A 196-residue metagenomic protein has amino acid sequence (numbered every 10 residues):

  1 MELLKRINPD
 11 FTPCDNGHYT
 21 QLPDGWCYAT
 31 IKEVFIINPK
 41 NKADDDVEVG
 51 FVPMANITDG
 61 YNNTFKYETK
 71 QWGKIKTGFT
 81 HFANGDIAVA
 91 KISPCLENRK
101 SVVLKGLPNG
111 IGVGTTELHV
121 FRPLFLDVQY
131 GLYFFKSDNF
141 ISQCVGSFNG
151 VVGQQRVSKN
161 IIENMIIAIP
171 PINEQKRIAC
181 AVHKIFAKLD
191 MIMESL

Functional and structural regions predicted by a protein language model:
M1-P9: Extended, domain-scale alpha-helical bundle/helix-rich regions
F11-N41, A168, I172-C180, F186-L196: Non-catalytic DNA-recognition/assembly elements of restriction-modification systems
C14-D15, K32-A43, V52-I87: Sequence-specific dsDNA recognition surfaces
E33, Y130-Y133, Q143, N164 (+1 more regions): Short, solvent-exposed alpha-helical surface patches in well-structured domains
P53-E68, I87-G114, Q129-Y133, S142-V152: Short, ligand-facing micro-motifs at secondary-structure edges
I111-H119, N149-I169: A short glycine-rich beta-alpha junction/loop motif
